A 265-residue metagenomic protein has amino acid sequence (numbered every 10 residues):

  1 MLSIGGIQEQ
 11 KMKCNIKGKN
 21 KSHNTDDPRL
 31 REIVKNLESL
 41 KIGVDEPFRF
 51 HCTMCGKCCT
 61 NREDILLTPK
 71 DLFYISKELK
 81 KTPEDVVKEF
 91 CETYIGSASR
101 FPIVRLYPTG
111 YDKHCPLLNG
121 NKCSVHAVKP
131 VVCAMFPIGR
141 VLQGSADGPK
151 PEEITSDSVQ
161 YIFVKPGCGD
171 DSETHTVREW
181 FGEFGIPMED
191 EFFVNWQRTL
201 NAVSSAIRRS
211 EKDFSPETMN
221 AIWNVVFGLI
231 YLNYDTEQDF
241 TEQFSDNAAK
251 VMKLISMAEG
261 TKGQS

Functional and structural regions predicted by a protein language model:
L2-S265: Short loop/turn segments that flank or connect secondary-structure elements
